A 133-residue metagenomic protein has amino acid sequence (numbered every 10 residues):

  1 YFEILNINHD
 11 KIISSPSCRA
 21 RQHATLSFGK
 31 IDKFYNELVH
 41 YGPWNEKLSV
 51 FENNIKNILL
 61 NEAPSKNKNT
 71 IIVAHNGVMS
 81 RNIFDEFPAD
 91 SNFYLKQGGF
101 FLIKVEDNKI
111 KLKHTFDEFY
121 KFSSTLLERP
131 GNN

Functional and structural regions predicted by a protein language model:
Y1-N133: Terminal low-complexity/intrinsically disordered segments and their adjoining alpha-helical capping regions in soluble
